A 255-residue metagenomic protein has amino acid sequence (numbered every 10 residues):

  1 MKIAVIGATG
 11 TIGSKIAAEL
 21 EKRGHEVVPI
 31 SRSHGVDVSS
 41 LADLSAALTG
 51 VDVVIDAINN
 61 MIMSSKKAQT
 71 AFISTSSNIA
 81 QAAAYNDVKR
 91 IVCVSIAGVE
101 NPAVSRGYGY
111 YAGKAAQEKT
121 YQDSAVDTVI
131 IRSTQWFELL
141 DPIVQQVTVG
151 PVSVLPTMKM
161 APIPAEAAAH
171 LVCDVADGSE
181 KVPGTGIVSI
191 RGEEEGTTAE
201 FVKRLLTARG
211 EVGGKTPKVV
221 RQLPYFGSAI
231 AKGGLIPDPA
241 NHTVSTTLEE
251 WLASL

Functional and structural regions predicted by a protein language model:
M1-R23: N-terminal Rossmann NAD(P)H-binding glycine-rich loop of SDR-like oxidoreductase domains
I12, V54, A168-V172, T198-F201 (+1 more regions): Non-catalytic, hydrophobic alpha-helical segments
E19-N86, I96-S105: NAD(P)H-binding glycine-rich loop region in Rossmannoid oxidoreductase-like domains and their noncatalytic homologs
S95, K119-P142: Conserved beta-loop-beta element that borders a ligand/cofactor-binding pocket
E138-G150, D174-V188, E211-G213: Glycine/proline-rich active-site loop of Rossmann-fold NAD(P)-dependent oxidoreductases
I143-A167: A conserved pocket-lining segment of Rossmann-fold NAD(P)-dependent short-chain dehydrogenase/reductase
K159-E166, I190-T207: Substrate-binding strand-loop-helix patch in Rossmann-like NAD(P)-dependent oxidoreductase/epimerase domains
E195, V202-L255: Mobile cap/lid helix-loop segments that border enzyme active or cofactor-binding sites and regulate substrate access
